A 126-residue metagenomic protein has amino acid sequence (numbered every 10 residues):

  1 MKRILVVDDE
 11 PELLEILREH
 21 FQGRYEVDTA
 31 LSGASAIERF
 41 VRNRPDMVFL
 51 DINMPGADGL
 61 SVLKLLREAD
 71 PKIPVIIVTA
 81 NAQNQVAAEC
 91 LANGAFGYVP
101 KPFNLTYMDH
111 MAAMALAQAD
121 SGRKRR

Functional and structural regions predicted by a protein language model:
P11-D28: Two-component/phosphorelay signaling modules centered on CheY-like receiver
S32-S35, D58-S61: Acidic catalytic/metal-coordinating carboxylates
N43-F49: Active-site beta3 strand of CheY-like receiver
M54: Receiver (REC) domain active-site loop signature in two-component systems and cognate sites in sensor histidine kinases
N81-A82, N93: Short, conserved "switch-loop" micro-motifs in signal-transduction and mechanochemical regulators
Q85, F103-A112: C-terminal output helix
